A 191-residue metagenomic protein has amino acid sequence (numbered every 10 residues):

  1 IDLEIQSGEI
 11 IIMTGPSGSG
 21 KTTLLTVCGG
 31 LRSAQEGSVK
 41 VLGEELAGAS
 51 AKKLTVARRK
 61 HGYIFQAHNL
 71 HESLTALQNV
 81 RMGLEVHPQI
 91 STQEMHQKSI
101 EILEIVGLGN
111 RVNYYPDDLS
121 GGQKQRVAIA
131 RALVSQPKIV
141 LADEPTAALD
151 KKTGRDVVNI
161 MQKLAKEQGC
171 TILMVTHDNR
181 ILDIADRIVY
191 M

Functional and structural regions predicted by a protein language model:
T14-P16: The feature captures the beta-strand-to-loop junction immediately N-terminal to the Walker
G29: Helix-to-loop junction immediately C-terminal to a conserved catalytic motif
G37-E45: Conserved ABC transporter NBD signature motif
L74-G83: Short coil-to-helix segment of the ABC ATPase nucleotide-binding domain corresponding to the Q-loop/switch region
Y114-D117, S135, Q168: Conserved signature/switch motifs of ABC ATPase nucleotide-binding domains
Y115-Q125: Conserved ABC ATPase signature
V140-D143: Catalytic Walker B motif of ABC-type/P-loop ATPase nucleotide-binding domains
